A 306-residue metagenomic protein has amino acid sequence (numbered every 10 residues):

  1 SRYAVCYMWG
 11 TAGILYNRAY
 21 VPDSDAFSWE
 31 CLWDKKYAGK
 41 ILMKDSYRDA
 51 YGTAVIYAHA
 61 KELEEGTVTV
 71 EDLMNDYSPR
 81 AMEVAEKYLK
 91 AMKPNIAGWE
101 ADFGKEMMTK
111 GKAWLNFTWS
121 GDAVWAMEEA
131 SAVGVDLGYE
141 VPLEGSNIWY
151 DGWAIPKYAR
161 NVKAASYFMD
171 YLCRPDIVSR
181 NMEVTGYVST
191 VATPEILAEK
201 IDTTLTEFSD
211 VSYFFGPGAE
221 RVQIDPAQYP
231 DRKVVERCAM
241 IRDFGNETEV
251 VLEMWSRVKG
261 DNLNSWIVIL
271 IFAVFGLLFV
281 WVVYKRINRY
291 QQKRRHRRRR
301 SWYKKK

Functional and structural regions predicted by a protein language model:
S1-K112, A126: Extracytoplasmic ligand-binding site segments that recognize negatively charged/polar headgroups
Y7-W9, W29, W33, W119 (+3 more regions): Tryptophan-centric aromatic hotspots in well-structured domains and transmembrane helices
R18-Y20, S46, G121, G216-R221: Solvent-exposed coil/turn segments that connect beta secondary-structure elements in extracytoplasmic/periplasmic
W29, Y51, E86, K105 (+6 more regions): Extracytoplasmic/secreted envelope proteins and their assembly/folding machinery, especially bacterial periplasmic
K35-K36, Y57, M92, M107 (+6 more regions): Structured segments of extracytoplasmic/periplasmic soluble domains in secreted or envelope-associated proteins
P94-Y158, E199: Extracytoplasmic/periplasmic substrate-binding proteins
D151, P156-V234: Mature extracytoplasmic/periplasmic domains
E220-K305: Conserved C-terminal helix/tail region of periplasmic/extracytoplasmic solute-binding proteins
